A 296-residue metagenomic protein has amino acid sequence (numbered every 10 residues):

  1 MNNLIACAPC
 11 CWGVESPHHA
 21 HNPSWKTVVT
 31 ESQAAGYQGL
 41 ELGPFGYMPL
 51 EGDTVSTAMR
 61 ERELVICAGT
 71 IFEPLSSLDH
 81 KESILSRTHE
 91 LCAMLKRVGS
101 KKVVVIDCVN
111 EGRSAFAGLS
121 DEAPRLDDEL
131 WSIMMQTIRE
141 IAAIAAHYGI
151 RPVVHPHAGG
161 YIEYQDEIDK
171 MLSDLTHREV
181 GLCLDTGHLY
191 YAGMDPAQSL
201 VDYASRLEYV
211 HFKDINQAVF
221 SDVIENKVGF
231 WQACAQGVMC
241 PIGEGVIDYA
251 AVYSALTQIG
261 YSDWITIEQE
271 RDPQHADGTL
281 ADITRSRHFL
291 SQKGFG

Functional and structural regions predicted by a protein language model:
M1-K102, D128-R139, H177-G181, M239 (+2 more regions): N-terminal pre-domain/capping segments
H19-H21, G39-T54, P74-S86, A158-Y164 (+4 more regions): Acidic-and-aromatic substrate-binding clefts and catalytic sites of carbohydrate-active enzymes
H19-P23, N110-S120, V219-Q232: Short, flexible, mixed-charge acidic loops at enzyme active sites
L40, M135-V246, F295: Acidic/histidine-rich catalytic cores of soluble enzymes
E41, A68, V104, E208-H211 (+1 more regions): Conserved beta-strand positions in the central sheet of alpha/beta enzyme cores
M59, V105-E111, I215-A218: Short glycine-enriched loops at secondary-structure junctions
H80-L182: Active-site acidic/histidine proton-transfer and metal-coordination neighborhood in alpha/beta enzyme cores
